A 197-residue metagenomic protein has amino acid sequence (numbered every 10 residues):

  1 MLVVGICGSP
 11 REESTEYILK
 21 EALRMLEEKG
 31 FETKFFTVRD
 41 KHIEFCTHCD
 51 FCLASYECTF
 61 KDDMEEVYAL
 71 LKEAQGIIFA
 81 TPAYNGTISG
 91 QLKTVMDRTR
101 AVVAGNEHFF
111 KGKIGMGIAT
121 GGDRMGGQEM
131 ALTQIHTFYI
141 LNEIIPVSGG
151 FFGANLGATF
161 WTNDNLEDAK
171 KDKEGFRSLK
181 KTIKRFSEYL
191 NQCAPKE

Functional and structural regions predicted by a protein language model:
M1, L23, K93-M96, H136 (+1 more regions): Conserved protein kinase catalytic domain
L2-F31: N-terminal beta1-alpha1 ligand-phosphate binding loop
V4, L23, E28, E66 (+1 more regions): Glycine-rich phosphate/pyrophosphate-binding loop and the adjoining helix
I6-S9, V38, T120-G122: Cofactor-binding loop segments of dinucleotide-utilizing enzymes, especially the Rossmann-like FAD- and NAD(P)+-binding
K34-T37, S148: A structural preference for short, hydrophobic beta-strand core positions in alpha/beta folds
V38-E57: N-terminal beta-loop-helix "entrance" segment that forms/cooperates in small-molecule cofactor or anionic ligand
S55-F151: Helix-loop-strand module that forms the ligand-binding subsite of alpha/beta enzymes
